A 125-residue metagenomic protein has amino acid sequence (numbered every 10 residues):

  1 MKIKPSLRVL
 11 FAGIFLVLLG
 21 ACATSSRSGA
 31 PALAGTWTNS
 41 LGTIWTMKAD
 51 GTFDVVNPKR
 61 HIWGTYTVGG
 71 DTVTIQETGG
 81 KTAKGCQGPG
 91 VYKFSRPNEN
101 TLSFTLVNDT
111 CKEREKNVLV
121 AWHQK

Functional and structural regions predicted by a protein language model:
K2-F11: Bacterial N-terminal signal peptides that target proteins for export
F11-G20: Bacterial N-terminal signal peptides
G20-K125: Lipid interaction determinants
